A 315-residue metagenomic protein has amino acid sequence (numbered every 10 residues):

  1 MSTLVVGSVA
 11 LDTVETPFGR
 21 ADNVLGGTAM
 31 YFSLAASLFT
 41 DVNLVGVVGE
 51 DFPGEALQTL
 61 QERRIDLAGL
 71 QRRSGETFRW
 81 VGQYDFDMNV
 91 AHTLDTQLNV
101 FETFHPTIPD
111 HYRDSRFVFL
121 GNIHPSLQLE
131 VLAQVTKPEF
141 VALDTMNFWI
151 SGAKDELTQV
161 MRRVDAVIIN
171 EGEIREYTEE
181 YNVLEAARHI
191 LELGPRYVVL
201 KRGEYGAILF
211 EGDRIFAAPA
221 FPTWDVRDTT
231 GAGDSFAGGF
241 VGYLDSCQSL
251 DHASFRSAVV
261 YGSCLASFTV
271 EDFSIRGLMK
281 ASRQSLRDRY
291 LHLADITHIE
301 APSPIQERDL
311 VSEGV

Functional and structural regions predicted by a protein language model:
M1-L4: Extreme N-terminal starter segment of soluble prokaryotic enzymes
L11-N23, L38-L120, L132-P138, R287-V315: Conserved N-terminal subdomain of the carbohydrate kinase-like
S33-V42, Y243-D245: Alpha-helix C-terminal capping segments
L34, W80-Q83, G206-F210: Short beta-strand scaffold segments in enzyme catalytic cores
A36, N170, G233: Short, conserved phosphate/pyrophosphate- and ester-handling motifs at nucleotide-, phospho-/glycolipid
A56, L127-Q134, D155-Q159: A short acidic, amphipathic alpha-helical/loop segment
T136-F140, N147-A217: Conserved phosphate/ATP/ADP-binding segment of small-molecule kinases
V183-V315: Conserved phosphate-binding/catalytic region of the ribokinase-like
